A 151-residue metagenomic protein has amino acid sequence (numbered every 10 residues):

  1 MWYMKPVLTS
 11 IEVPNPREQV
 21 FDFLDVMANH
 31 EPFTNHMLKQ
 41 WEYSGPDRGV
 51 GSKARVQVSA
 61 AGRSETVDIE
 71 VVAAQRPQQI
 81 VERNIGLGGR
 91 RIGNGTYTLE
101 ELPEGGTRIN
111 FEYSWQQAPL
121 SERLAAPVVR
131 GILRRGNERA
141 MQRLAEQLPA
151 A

Functional and structural regions predicted by a protein language model:
M1-G45, G49: Hydrophobic ligand-binding cavity/cleft-lining segments
V7, E65, G93: Exposed loop/turn and edge beta-strand positions of beta-sandwich/beta-sheet ligand-binding modules
S10-P14, Q57, E70, T98 (+1 more regions): Generic structural detector for well-ordered beta-strands
P14, A74-Q75, L102: A short, compositionally biased micro-patch
E18-F21, E138, Q142: Amphipathic alpha-helical segments that line or abut small-molecule/effector binding pockets and mediate allosteric
W41-R90, R108, R139-A151: Glycine-rich portal/gate segments that line the openings of hydrophobic small-molecule binding cavities
R83-R139: Beta-strand/loop substructures that line and gate deep hydrophobic ligand-binding cavities in soluble
